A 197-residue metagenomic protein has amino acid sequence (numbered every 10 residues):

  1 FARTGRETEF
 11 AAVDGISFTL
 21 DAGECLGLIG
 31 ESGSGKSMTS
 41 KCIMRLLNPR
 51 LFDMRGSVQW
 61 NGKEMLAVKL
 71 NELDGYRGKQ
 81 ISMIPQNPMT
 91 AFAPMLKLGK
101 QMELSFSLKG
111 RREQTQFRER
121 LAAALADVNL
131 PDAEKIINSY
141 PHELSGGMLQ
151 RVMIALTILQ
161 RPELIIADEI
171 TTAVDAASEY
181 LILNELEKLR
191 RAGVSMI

Functional and structural regions predicted by a protein language model:
I29-G30: The feature captures the beta-strand-to-loop junction immediately N-terminal to the Walker
D53-E64: Conserved ABC transporter NBD signature motif
S139-L144, M148: Conserved ABC ATPase signature
I154, I165-I166, I182: Hydrophobic anchor residue at the start of the ABC signature
L159-E163, A192: A short, proline-enriched helix->beta-strand linker immediately N-terminal to the Walker B motif in ABC-type P-loop
Y180-A192: Helical segment within the ABC ATPase nucleotide-binding domain
